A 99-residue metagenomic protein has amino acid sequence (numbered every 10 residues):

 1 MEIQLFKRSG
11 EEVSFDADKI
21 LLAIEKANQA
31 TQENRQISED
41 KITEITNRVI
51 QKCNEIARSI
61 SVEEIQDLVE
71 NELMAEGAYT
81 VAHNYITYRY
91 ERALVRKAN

Functional and structural regions predicted by a protein language model:
M1-N99: Extended catalytic cores of very large enzyme megasubunits
